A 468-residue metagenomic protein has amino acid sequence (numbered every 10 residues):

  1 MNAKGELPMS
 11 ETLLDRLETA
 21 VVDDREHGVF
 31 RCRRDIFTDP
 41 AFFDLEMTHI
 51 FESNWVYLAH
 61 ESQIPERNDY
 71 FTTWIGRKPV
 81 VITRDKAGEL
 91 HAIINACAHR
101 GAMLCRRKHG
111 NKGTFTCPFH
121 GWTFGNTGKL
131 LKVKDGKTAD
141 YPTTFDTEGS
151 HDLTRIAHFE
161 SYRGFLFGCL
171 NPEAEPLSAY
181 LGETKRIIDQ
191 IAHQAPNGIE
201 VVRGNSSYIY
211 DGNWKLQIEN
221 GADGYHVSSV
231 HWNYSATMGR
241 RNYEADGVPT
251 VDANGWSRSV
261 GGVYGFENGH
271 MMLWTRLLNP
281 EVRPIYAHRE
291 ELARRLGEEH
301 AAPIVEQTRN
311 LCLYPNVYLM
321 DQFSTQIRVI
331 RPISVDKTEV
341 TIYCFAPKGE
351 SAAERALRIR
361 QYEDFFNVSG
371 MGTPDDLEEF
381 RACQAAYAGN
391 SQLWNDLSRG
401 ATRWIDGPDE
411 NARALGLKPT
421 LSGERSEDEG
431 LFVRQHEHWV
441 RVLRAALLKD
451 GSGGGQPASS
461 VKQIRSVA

Functional and structural regions predicted by a protein language model:
M1, Q63-R186: Rieske [2Fe-2S] iron-sulfur-binding domain
N2-E11, L17, R33, N68: N-terminal low-complexity, Ser/Thr- and acidic-residue-enriched intrinsically disordered segments
L14-R34, G198: Short, contiguous pre-domain boundary segments
R25, F30-V81: Non-catalytic accessory segments flanking enzyme active sites
F51-W55, A102, H226: Generic structural signal for secondary-structure transition and capping sites
E52-P65, T138-T143, T308-Y314: Short Pro/Gly-enriched beta-strand edge/turn motifs at strand-loop
E89, A157-A468: C-terminal catalytic domain of Rieske-type non-heme iron oxygenases
